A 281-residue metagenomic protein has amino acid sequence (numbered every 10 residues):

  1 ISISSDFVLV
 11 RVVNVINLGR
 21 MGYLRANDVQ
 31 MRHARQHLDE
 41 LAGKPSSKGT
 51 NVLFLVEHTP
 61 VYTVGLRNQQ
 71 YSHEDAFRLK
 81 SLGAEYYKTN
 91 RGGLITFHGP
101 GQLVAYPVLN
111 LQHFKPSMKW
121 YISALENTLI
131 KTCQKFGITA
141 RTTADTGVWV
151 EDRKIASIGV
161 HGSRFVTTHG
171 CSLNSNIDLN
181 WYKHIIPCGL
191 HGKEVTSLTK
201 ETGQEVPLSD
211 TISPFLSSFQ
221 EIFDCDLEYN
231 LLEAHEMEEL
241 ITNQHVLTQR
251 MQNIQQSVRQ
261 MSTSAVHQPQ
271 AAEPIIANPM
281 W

Functional and structural regions predicted by a protein language model:
I1-I155, V206, E238-W281: N-terminal lobe of the biotin/lipoate ligase/transferase fold
T63, T167-H169, K183: Short, well-ordered strand-loop elements centered on a beta-strand within folded domains, enriched for acidic residues
Q70-H73, I158-S175: Short, conserved beta-strand/beta-arch hydrophobic-aromatic motifs that form part of recognition grooves or interface
P107-L109, G162, L173-I177, T199-T202 (+1 more regions): Short, structured patches in soluble enzyme cores that scaffold and shape functional sites
T139-T143, D224-E233: Flexible, glycine/charged-enriched surface loops at secondary-structure junctions
N180-F223: A hydrophobic, small-residue-rich beta->alpha segment in the mid-to-C-terminal subdomain of diverse proteins
